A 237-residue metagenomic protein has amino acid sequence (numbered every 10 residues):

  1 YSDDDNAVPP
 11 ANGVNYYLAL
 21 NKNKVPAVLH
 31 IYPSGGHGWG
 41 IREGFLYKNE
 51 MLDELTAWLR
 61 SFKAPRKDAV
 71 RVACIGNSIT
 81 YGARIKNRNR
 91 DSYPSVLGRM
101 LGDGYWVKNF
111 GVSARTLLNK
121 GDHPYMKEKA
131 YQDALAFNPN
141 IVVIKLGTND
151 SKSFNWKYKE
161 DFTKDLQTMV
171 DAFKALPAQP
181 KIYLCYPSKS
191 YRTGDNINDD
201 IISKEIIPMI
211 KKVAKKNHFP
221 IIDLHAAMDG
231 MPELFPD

Functional and structural regions predicted by a protein language model:
Y1, D5: Short beta-strand/loop motif that positions the catalytic acidic residue of the alpha/beta-hydrolase fold
N6-N12: Conserved alpha/beta-hydrolase "acid-adjacent" motif
V14-R66: C-terminal catalytic histidine-bearing segment of alpha/beta-hydrolase fold enzymes
Y17, T56, Y131, L166-D171 (+1 more regions): Generic structural signal for well-ordered alpha-helices, preferentially at hydrophobic/aromatic core positions
V25, K174-K181: A short helix->loop->beta-strand "cap" motif at the edges of active sites that frequently abuts
G36-R42, I85, P187-D237: Catalytic His-Asp segment of secreted/periplasmic serine-dependent ester chemistry enzymes
D68-A73, I79-Q167, Y191-T193, K204: Conserved SGNH/GDSL esterase-like catalytic core that processes O-acyl groups on lipids and polysaccharides
I75-G76, C185: Short hydrophobic segments within beta-strands
